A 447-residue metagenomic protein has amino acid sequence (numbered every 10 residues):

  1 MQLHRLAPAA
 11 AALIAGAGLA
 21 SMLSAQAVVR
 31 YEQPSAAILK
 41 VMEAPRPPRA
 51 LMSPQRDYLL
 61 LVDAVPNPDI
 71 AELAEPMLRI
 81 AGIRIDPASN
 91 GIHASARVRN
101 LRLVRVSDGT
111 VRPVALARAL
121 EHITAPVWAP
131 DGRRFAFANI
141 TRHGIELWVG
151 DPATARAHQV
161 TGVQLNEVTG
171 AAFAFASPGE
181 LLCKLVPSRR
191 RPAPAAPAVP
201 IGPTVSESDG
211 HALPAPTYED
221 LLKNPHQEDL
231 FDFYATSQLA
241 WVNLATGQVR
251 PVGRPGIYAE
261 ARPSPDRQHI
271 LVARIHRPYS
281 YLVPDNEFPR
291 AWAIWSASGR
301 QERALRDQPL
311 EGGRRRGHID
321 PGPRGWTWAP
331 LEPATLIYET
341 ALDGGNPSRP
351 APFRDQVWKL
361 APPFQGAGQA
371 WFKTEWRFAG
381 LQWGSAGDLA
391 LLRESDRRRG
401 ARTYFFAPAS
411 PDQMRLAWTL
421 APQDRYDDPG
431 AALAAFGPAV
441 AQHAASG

Functional and structural regions predicted by a protein language model:
M1-A12: Bacterial N-terminal signal peptides that target proteins for export
G16-G18: Residue-identity detector for glycine
A20-M22: N-terminal signal peptide c-region/cleavage motif recognized by signal peptidases
A25-G447: Beta-propeller folds
